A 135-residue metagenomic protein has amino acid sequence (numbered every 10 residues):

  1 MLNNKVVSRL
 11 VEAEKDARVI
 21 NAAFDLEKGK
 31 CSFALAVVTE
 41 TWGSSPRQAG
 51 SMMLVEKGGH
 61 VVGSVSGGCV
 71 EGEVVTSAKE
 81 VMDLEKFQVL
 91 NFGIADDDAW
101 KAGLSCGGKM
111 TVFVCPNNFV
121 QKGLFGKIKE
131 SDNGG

Functional and structural regions predicted by a protein language model:
M1-G135: Segments forming oxygen-rich coordination pockets for charged ligands
